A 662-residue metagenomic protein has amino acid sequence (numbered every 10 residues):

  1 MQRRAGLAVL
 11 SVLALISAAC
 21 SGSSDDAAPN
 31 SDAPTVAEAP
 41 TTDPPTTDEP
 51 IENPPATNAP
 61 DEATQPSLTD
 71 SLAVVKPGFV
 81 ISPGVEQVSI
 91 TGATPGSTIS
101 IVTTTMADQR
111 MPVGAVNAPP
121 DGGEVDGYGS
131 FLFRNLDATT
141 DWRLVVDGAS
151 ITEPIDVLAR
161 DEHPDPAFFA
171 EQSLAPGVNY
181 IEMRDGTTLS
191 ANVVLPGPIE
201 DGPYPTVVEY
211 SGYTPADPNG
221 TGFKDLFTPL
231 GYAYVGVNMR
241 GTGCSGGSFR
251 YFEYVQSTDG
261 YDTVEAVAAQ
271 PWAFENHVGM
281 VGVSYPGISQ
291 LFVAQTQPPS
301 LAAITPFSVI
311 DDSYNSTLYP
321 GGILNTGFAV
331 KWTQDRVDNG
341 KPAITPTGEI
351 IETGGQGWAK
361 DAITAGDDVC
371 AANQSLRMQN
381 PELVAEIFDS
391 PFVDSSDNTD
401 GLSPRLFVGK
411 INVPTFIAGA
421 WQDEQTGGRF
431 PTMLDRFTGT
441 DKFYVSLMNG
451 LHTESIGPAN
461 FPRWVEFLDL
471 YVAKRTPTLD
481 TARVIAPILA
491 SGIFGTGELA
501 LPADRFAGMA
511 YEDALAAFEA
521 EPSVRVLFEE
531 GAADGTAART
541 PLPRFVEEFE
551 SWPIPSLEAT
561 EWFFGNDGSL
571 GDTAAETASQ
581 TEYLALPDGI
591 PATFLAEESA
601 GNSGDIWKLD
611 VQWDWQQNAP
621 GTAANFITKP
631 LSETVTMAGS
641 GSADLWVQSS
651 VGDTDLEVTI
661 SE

Functional and structural regions predicted by a protein language model:
I16-A19: C-terminal motif of bacterial Sec signal peptides marking the signal peptidase cleavage site
S21-S24: Bacterial signal peptide processing site
S31-N58: Extracellular mucin-like PTS domains
A159-G202, I627, L631-E633: N-terminal cap/lid segment of alpha/beta-hydrolase-fold proteins
L189, P198-A269, P620: Cap/lid segment of the alpha/beta-hydrolase catalytic domain
V255, A266, V281, Y285-W358 (+2 more regions): A catalytic-pocket lid/entrance helix-loop region that shapes and gates access to the active site across common
F292-I411, L479, L499-D504, M509-E521: Accessory cap/linker subdomain of secreted extracellular hydrolases
P458-E662: C-terminal, loop-rich substrate-recognition/catalytic regions characterized by aromatic stacking residues
